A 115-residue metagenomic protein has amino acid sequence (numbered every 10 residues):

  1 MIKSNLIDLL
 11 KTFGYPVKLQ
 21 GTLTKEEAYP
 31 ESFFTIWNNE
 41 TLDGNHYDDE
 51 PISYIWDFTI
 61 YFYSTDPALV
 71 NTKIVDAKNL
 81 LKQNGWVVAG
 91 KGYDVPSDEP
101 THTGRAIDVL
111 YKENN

Functional and structural regions predicted by a protein language model:
M1-Y47, K73, E99: Small/polar-rich, solvent-exposed N-terminal microdomains that initiate assembly or binding
G44-P51, E113-N115: Short, basic, helix/turn surface patches
N45-D49, Y61-D66, V87-K91: Short, surface-exposed, polar/charged, turn-prone segments marking secondary-structure boundaries
D49-S53, V75-K78: Short intrinsically disordered coil segments
I52-T65, H102-E113: Oligomerization/assembly interface segments of phage tail-like spikes and tubes
P67-K73: Short, conserved charged micro-motifs
V75-N115: Acidic-leaning, charged glycine-interspersed low-complexity segments
